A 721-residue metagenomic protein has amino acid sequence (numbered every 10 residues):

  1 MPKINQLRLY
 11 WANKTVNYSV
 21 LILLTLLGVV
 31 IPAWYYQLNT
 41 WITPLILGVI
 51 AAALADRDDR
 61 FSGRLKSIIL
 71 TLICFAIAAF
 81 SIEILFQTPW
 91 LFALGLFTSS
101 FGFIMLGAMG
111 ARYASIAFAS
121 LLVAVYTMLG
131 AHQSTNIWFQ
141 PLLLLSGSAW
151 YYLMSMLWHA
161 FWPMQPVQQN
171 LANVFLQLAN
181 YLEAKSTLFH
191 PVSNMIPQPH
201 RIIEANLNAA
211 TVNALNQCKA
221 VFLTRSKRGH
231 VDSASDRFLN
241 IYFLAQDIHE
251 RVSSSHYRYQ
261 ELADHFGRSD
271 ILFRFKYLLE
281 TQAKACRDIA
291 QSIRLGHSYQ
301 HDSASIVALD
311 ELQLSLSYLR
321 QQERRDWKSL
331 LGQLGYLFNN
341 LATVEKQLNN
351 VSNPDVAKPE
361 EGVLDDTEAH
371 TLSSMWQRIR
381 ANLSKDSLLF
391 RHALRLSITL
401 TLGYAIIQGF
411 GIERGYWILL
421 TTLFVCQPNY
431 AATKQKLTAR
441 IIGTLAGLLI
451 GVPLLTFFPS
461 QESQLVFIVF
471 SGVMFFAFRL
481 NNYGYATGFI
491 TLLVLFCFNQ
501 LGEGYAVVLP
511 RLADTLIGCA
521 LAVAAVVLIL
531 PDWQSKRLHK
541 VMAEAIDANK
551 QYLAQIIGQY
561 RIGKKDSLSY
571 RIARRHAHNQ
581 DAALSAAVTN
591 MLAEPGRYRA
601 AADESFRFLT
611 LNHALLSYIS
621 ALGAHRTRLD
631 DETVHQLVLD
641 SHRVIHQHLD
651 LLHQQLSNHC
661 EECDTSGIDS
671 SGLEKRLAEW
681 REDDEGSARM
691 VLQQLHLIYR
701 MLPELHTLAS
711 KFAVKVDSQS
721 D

Functional and structural regions predicted by a protein language model:
M1-L121, Y126-W162, Q322-F489, C497-L516 (+12 more regions): Alpha-helical transmembrane segments and their membrane-interface boundaries that form or gate the permeation pathway
M1-V20, I31, Y35, D56-R57 (+7 more regions): Long, hydrophobic alpha-helical segments that serve as membrane-spanning/inserting helices
L616, S620-G623: Extended, charged coiled-coil helical stalks used as long, distance-spanning scaffolds in large assemblies
